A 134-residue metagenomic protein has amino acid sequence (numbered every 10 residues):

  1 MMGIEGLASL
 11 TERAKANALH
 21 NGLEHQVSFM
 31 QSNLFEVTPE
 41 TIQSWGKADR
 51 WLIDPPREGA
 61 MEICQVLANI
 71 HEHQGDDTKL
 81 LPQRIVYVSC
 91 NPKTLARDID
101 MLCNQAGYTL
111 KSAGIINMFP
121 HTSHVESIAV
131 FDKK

Functional and structural regions predicted by a protein language model:
M1-K134: Rossmann-like S-adenosyl-L-methionine
